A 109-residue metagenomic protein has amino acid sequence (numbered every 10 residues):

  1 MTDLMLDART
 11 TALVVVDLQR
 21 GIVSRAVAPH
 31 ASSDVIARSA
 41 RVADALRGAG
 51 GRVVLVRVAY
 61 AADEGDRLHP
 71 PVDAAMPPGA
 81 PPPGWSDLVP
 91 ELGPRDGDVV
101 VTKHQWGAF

Functional and structural regions predicted by a protein language model:
M1-V99: Active-site acidic carboxylates
V99-F109: Glycine-rich oxoanion-binding loops at beta->alpha junctions
